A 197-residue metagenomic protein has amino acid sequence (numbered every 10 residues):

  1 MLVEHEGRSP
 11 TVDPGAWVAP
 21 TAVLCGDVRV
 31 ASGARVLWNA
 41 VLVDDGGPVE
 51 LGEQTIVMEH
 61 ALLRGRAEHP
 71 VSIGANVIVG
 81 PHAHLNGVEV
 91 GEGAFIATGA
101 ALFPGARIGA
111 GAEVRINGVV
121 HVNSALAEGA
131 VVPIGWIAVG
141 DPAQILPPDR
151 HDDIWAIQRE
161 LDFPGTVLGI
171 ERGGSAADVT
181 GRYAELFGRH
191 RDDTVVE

Functional and structural regions predicted by a protein language model:
M1-P10, D45-P48, E53, E59-A61 (+2 more regions): Glycine-rich hexapeptide-repeat left-handed beta-helix
M1-R35, N39-V41, V195-V196: Extended, small-residue-rich solenoid/repeat segments and analogous flexible loops that form exposed scaffolds
